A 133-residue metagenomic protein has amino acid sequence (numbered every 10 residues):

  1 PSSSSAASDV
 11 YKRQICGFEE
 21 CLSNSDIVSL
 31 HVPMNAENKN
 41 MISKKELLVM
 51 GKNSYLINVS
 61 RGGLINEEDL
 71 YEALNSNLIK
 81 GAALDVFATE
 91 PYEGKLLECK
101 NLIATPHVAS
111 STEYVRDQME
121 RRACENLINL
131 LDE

Functional and structural regions predicted by a protein language model:
P1-Y11: Single conserved hydrophobic/aromatic residue that forms the stacking wall/gate of nucleotide- or nucleobase-binding
S3, E20-C21, E46, K95-L96: Structural alpha-helical scaffold elements that stabilize or flank donor/cofactor-binding regions in carbohydrate
A6, S23-N24, V49-K52, E98-C99: Alpha-helix C-terminal capping/helix-to-coil transition sites in glycosyltransferase folds
D9-Q14, H107: Short, low-complexity export/processing leader segments characterized by acidic and small residues
K12-S25: Short acidic low-complexity segments
D26, H31-M34, S60-R61, F87-A88: Short glycine-/small-residue-rich Rossmann-like dinucleotide-binding loops
E37-L56, E67: Rossmann-fold NAD(P) dinucleotide-binding segment
N53-E133: Rossmann-like dinucleotide-binding domain for NAD(H)/NADP(H)
